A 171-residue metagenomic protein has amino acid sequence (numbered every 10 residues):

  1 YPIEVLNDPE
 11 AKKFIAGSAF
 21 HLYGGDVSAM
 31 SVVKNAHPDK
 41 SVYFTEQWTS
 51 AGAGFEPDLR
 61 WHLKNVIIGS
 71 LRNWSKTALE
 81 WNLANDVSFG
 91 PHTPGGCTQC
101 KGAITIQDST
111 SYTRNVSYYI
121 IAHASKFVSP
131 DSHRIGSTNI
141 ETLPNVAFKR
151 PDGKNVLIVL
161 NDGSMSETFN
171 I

Functional and structural regions predicted by a protein language model:
Y1-N73: Noncatalytic carbohydrate-binding groove/subsite architecture in carbohydrate-active enzymes
A19, Y43-F44, L79, V156-V159: Structured core elements
G25, T49, N85, D162-S164: Short, glycine-/Ser/Thr-/acidic-enriched flexible segments
A29, F89-P91, S166-N170: Extended hydrophobic-aromatic, low-complexity segments
S41-I120, G136-N139: Aromatic/acidic polysaccharide-binding cleft in carbohydrate-active enzymes
I120-F127: Generic recognition of well-ordered alpha-helical segments
K126, S137-I171: Carbohydrate-binding surface patches
V128-S132: Glycine-centered loop/turn motifs
